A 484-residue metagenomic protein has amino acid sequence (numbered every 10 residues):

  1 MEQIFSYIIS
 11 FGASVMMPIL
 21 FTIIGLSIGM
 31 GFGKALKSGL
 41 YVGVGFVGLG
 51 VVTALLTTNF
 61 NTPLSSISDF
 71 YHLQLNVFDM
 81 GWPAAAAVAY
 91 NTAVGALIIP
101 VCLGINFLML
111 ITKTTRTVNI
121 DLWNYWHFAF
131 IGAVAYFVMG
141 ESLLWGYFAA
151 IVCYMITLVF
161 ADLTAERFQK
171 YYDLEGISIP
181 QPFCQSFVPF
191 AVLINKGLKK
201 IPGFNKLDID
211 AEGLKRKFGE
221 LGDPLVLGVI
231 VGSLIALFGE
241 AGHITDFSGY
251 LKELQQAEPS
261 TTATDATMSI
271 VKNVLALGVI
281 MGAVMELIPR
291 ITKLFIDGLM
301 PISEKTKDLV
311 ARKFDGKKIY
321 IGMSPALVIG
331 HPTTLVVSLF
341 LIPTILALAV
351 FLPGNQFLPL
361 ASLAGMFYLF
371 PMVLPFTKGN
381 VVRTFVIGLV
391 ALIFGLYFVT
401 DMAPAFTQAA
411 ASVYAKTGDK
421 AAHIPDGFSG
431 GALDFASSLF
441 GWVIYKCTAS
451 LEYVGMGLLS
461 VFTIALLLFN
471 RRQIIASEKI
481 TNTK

Functional and structural regions predicted by a protein language model:
M1-V52, V94-S324, V328-P332, V337 (+2 more regions): Signature of multi-pass transmembrane helix bundles
G45-G95: Membrane helical hairpin/interfacial module
A54, T58, W82, E286 (+3 more regions): A short glycine-/small-residue-rich loop at the edge of a beta-strand within enzyme catalytic domains
A54-N61, Y136-E141, F398-V413: Hydrophobic alpha-helical transmembrane segments in multi-pass integral membrane proteins
D79-A86, L163-Y171, F190-K196, T344-L348 (+3 more regions): Short, highly charged low-complexity linear segments
D79-G81, P100-G104, G316, F385-L389: Alpha-helical transmembrane segments of multi-pass membrane proteins
I111-T115, I321-A405: Hydrophobic alpha-helical bundle architecture
